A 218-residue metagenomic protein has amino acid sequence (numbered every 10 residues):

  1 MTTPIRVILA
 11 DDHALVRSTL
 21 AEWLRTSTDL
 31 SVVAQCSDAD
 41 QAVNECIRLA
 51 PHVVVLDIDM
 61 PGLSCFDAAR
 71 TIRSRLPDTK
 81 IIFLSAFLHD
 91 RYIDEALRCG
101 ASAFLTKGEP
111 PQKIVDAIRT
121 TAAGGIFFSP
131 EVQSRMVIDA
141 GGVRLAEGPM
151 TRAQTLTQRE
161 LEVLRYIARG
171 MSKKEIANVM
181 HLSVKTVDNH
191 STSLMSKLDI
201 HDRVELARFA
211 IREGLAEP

Functional and structural regions predicted by a protein language model:
T3-V16, L20-L24, L156: Conserved acidic segment of CheY-like receiver
D29-S37, E45, I200: Short hydrophobic/Thr-rich beta-strand motif most characteristic of the beta2 strand and flanking loop of CheY-like
D38-Q41, P61-D67: Acidic catalytic/metal-coordinating carboxylates
N44, F66-D78: Short amphipathic alpha-helix used as the core "switch/output" element in two-component signaling
L49-V55: Active-site beta3 strand of CheY-like receiver
D57, S85: Active-site residues of response regulator receiver
R91-R98, S102-Q158, E162, V204 (+1 more regions): Short, flexible helix-to-coil linker/hinge segments that flank and couple to helix-turn-helix
G170-E205: Recognition helix of helix-turn-helix DNA-binding domains
